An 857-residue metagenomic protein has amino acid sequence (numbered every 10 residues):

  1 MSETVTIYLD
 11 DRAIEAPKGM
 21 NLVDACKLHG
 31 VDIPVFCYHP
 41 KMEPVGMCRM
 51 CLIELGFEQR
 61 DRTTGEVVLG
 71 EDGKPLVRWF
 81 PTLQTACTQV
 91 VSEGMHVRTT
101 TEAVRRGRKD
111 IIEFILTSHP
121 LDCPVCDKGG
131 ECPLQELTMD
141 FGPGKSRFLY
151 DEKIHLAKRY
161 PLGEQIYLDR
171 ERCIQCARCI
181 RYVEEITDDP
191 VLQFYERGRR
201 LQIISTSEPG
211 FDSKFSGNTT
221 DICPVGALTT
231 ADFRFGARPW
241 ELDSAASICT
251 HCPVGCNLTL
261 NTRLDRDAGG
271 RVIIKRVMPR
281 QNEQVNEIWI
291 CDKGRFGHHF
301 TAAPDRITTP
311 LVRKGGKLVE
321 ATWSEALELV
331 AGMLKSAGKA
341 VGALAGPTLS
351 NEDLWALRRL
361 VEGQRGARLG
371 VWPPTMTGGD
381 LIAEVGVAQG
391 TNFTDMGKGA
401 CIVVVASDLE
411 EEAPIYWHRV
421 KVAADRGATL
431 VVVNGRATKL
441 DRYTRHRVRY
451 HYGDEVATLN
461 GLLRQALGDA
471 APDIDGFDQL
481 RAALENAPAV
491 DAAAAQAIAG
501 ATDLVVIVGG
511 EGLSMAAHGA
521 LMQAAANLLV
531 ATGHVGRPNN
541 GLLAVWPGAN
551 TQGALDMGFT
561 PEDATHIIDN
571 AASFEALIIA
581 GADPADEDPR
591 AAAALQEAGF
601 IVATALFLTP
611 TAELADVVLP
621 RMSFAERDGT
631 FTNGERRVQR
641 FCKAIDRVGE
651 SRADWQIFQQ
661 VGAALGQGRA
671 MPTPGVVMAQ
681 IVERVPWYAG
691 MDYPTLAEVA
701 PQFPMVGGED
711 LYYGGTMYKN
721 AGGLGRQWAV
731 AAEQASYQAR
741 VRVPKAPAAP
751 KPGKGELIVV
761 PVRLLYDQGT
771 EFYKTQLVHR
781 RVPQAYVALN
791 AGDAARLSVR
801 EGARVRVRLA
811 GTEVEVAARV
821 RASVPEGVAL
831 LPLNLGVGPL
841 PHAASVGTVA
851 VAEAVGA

Functional and structural regions predicted by a protein language model:
S2-G19, D24-K27, V35, H39 (+8 more regions): N-terminal export/assembly segments and adjacent metallocofactor-ligating motifs of anaerobic energy-metabolism
I33, R358, K398-V404, E410-K439 (+5 more regions): A cross-kingdom feature strongest in bacterial/archaeal respiratory oxidoreductases
L228-R234, A268-R276, A343, R368-V371 (+9 more regions): Acidic/polar loop patches that form or flank catalytic/metal-binding clefts of enzymes that bind anionic ligands
L327-V341, F393-G399, A492-V505, H566-E575: Glycine-rich phosphate/diphosphate-binding loops that line cofactor/substrate pockets in enzymes
G366-G379, L430-A437, A531-A549, F600-T611 (+1 more regions): A generic structural motif
G435, R442-P472, H518, A525 (+2 more regions): Short alpha-helices
V456-E511: Phosphate/pyrophosphate-binding active-site segments
A499-A571: A glycine-rich, hydrophobic/aromatic-adjacent loop/helix-cap motif
